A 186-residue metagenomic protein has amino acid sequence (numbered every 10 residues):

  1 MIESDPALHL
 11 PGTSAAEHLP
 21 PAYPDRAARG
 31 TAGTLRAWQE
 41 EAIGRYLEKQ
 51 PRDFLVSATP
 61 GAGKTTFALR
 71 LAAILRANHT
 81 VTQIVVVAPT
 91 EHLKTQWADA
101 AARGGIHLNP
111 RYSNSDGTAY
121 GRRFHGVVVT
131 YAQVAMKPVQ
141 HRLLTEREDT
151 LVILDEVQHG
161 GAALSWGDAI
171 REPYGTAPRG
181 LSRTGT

Functional and structural regions predicted by a protein language model:
M1-E17: Interdomain "pre-motor" coupling segment immediately N-terminal to P-loop NTPase/helicase cores
G12-S57: Conserved pre-motif I regulatory segment
Y46, F67-L75, A169: Hydrophobic residues on the short alpha-helix immediately C-terminal to a glycine-rich phosphate/catalytic loop
Q50-L71: Walker A/P-loop
D53-L55, Q83-V85, H125-G126, L151: Residue-level preference for the first positions of well-ordered beta-strands
T65-R70, T80-R103: Conserved Walker A/P-loop ATP-binding site and its immediately adjacent core in helicase/helicase-like ATPase domains
A101-V139: Inter-Walker segment of RecA-like/P-loop motor cores
Y131-Q133, L143-T186: SF2 helicase catalytic motif II
